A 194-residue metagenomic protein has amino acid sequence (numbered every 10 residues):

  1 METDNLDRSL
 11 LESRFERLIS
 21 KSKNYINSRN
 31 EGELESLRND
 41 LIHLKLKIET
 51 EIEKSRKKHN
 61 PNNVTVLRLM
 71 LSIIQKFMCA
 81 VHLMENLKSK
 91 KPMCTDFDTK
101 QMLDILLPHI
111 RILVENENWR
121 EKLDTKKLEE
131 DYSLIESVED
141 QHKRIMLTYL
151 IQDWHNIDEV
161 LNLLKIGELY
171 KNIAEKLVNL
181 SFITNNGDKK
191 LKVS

Functional and structural regions predicted by a protein language model:
M1-S194: Cytosolic, long alpha-helical scaffolding segments
